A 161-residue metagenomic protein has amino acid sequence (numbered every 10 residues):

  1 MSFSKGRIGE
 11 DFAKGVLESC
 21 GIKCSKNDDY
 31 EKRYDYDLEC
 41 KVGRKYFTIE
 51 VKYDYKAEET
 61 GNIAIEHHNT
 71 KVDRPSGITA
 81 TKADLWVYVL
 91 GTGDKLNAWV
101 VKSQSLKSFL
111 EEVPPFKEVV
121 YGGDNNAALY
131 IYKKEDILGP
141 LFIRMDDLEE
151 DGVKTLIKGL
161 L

Functional and structural regions predicted by a protein language model:
M1-Y30, Y55-K56: Acidic-basic catalytic patches of nuclease active cores, encompassing PD-(D/E)XK and other metal-cofactor nuclease
L17, L38-E59: Conserved catalytic cores of phosphodiester-cleaving nucleases, focusing on short active-site segments
S19, G93-L161: Non-catalytic C-terminal interaction segments of nucleic acid-processing enzymes
S25-K26, K52-V101: Catalytic cores of nucleic-acid endonucleases
E31-E39: Beta-rich nucleic-acid/ligand-interaction surfaces
Y34, K45, K82: Residues that flank catalytic or metal-binding motifs in active/ligand-binding sites
